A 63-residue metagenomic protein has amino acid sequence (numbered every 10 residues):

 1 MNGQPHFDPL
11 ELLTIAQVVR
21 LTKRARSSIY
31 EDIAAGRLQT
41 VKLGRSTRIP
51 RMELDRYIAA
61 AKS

Functional and structural regions predicted by a protein language model:
N2-S28, A35, A59-A61: Polyanion-binding surface elements
V41, Y57: Residues that scaffold the ATP/ADP-binding catalytic core of kinase and kinase-like folds
K42-T47: Short Lys/Arg-enriched helix C-cap and helix-to-coil transition segments that create basic nucleic-acid-contact patches
P50-R51: Conserved nucleotide-sugar donor-binding and metal-coordinating catalytic region shared by glycosyltransferases
